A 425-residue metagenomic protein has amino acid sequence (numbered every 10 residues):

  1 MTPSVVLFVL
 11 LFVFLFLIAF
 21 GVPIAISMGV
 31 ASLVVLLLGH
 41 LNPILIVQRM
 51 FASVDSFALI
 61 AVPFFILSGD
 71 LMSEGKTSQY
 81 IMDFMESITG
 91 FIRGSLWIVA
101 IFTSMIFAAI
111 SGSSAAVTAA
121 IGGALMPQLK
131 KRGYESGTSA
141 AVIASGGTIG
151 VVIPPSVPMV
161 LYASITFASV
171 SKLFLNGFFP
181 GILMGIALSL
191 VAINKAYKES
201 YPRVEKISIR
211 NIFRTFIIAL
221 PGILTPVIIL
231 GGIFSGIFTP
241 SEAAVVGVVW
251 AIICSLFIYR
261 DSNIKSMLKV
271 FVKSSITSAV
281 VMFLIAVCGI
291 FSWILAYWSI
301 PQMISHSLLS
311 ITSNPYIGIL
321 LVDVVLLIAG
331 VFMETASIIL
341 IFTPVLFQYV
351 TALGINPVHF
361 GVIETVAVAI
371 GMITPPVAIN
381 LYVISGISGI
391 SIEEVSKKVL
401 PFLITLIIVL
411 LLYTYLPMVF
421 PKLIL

Functional and structural regions predicted by a protein language model:
M1-L425: Alpha-helical transmembrane segments of multi-pass membrane transport proteins
